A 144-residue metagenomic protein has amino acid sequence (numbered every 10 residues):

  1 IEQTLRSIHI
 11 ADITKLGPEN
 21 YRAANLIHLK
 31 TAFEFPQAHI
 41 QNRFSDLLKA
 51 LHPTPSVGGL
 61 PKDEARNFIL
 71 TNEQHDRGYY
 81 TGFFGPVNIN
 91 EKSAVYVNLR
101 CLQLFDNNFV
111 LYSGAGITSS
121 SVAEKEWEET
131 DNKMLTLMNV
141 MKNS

Functional and structural regions predicted by a protein language model:
I1-L70, K142: Contiguous alpha-helical scaffold segments within structured protein domains that host functional hotspots
G58-E64, F68-S144: Glycine-rich, small/acidic residue-mixed loop/short-helix segments
